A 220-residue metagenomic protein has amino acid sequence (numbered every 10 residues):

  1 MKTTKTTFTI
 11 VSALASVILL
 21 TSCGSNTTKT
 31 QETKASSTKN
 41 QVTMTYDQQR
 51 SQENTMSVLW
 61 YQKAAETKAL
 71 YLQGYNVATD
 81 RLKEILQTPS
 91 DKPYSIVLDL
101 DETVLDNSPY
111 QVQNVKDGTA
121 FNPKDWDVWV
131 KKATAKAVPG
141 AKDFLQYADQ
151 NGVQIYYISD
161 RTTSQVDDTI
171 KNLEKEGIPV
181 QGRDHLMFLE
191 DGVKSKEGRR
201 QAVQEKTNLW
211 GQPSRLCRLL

Functional and structural regions predicted by a protein language model:
K2-L14, L20-L98: Non-catalytic pre-domain segments flanking phosphatase-related domains
T27-S37, M44-Q48, T162-L220: C-terminal cap/substrate-recognition subdomain and adjoining C-terminal extension of metal-dependent phosphatase-like
W60-Y71, D127-T134, Y156-T162, M187-E190: Second-shell loop/turn segments in exported
K83, Q87, P109-Y110, Q146-Q154 (+2 more regions): Sec-exported extracytoplasmic/periplasmic mature domains
K92-Y94, D149-Y156, V180-H185, Q204-K206: Loop/turn elements at helix/coil->beta-strand transitions in domains of secreted/extracellular proteins
Q111-A137: Metal-dependent phosphoesterase signature
V128-I155: Short, acidic loop-to-helix structural element flanking the phosphoryl-transfer center in phosphate-processing enzymes
